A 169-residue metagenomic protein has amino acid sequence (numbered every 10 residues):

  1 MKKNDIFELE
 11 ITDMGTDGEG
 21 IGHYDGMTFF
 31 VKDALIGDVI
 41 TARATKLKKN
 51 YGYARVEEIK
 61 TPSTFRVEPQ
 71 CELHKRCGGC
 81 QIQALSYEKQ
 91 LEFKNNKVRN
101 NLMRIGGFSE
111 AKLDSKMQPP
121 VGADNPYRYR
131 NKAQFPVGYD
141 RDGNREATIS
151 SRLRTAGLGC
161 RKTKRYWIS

Functional and structural regions predicted by a protein language model:
M1-S169: Accessory RNA-recognition modules of RNA-modification enzymes
